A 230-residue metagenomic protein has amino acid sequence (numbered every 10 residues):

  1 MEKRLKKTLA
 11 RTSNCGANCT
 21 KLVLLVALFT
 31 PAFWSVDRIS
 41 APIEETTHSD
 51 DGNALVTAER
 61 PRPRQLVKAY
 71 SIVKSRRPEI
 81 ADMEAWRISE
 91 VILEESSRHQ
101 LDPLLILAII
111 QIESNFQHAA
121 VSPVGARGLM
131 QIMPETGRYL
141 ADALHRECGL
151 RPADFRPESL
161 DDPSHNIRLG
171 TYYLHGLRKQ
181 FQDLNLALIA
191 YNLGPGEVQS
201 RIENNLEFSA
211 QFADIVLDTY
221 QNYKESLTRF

Functional and structural regions predicted by a protein language model:
M1-N14: N-terminal Lys/Arg-rich, disordered targeting/topogenic segments
N18-W34: Hydrophobic membrane-insertion alpha-helices, especially the h-region of bacterial N-terminal signal peptides
P31-E45: Membrane-interface motif at the C-terminal end of an N-terminal transmembrane signal
A41-I43, T47-H48, G52-F230: Catalytic glycan-binding domains that act on GlcNAc-containing polysaccharides
